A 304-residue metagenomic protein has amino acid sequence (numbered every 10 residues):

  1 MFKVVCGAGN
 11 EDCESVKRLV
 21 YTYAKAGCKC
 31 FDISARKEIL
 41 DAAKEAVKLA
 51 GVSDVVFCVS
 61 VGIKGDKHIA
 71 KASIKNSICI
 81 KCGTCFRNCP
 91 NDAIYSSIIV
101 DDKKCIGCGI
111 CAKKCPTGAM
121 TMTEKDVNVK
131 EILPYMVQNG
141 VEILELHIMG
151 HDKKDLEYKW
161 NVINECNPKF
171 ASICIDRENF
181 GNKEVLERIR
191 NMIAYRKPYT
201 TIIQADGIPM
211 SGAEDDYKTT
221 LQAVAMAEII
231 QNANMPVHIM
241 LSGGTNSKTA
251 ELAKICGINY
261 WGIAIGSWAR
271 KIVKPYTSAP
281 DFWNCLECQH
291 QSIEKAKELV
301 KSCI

Functional and structural regions predicted by a protein language model:
M1-D92: Ferredoxin-type iron-sulfur electron-transfer modules and their immediate structural context
C6-E11, S15-K17, C28-K29, A35 (+3 more regions): Conserved mixed alpha/beta catalytic, RNA-binding, or beta-rich assembly cores of soluble enzyme, regulatory
S53-F57, Y95-I98, N167-K169, Y199: Generic structural motif recognizing short loop/turn segments at the entrances and edges of beta-strands
T84-D101, I110-D126: Iron-sulfur cluster-binding cysteine motifs and their immediate structural context in ferredoxin-like electron-transfer
P280-S302: C-terminal functional extensions of proteins
